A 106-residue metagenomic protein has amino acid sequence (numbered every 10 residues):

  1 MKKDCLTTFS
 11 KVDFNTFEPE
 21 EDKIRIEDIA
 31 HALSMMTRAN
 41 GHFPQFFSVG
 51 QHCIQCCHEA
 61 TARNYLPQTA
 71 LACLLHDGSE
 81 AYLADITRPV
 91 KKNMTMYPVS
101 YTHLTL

Functional and structural regions predicted by a protein language model:
K2-L6, R38: Conserved alpha-helical "signature site" that marks functionally important helical segments or helix/loop junctions
T7-I24: N- or domain-start disorder-to-order transition segments that initiate the globular core
I24-I29, N64-G78: Alpha-helical scaffolds flanking conserved acidic
E27-S48: Active-site flanking loop/helix segments enriched in acidic
G41-Q68: Alpha-helical phosphate/pyrophosphate-handling elements in metalloenzyme active cores
S79, L83-A84: Active-site-flanking alpha-helical
I86-P98: Post-HEXXH active-site segment of zinc metalloproteases
T102-L106: Conserved small/polar residues in nucleotide/adenosyl-binding loops
